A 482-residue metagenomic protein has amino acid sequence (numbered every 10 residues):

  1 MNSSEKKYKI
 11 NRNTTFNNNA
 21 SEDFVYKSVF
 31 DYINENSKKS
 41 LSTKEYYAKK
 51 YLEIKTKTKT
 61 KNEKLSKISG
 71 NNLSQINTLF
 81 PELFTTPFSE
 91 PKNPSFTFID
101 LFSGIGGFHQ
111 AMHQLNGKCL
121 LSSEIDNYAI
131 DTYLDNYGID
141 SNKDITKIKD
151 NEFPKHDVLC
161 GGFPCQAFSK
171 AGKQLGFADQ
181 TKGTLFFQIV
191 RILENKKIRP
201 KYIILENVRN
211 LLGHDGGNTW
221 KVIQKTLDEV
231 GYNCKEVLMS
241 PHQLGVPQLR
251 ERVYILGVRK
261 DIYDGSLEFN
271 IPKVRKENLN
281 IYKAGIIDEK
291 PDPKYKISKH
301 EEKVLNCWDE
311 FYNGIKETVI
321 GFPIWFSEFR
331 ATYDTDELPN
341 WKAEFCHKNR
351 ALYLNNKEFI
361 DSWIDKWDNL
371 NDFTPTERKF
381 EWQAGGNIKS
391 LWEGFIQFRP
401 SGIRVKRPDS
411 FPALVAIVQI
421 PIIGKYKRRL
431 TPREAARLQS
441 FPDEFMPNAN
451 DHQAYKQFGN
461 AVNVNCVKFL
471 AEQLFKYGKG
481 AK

Functional and structural regions predicted by a protein language model:
M1-P87, K316-K482: C-terminal target-recognition/interaction regions appended to catalytic cores
I68-R199, L205-K221: Core alpha/beta nucleotide-donor-binding catalytic domains of modification enzymes
G106, N127, P164-Q166, R209-N210 (+4 more regions): Short, solvent-exposed loop/turn segments at secondary-structure junctions
D150-H156, K170-F395: Class I S-adenosyl-L-methionine
F163-P164, P200, P247, P442: Proline-centered helix-kink/hinge sites
F168, F177, V246, V405 (+1 more regions): Short clusters of hydrophobic/aromatic residues that line enzyme substrate/ligand-binding pockets
